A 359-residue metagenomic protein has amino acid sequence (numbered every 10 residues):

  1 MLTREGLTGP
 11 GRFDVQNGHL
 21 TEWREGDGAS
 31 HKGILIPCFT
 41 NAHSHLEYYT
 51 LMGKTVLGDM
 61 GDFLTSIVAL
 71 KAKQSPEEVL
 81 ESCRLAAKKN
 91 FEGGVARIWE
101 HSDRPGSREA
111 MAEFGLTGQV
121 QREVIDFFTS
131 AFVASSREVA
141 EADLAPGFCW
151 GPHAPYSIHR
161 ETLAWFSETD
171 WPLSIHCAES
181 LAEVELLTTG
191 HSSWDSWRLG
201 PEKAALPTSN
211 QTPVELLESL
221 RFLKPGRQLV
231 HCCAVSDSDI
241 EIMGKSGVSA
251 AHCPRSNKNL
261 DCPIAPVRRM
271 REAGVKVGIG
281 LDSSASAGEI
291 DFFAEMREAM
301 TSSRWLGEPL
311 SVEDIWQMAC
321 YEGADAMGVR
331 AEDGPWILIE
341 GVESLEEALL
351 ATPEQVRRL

Functional and structural regions predicted by a protein language model:
M1-G28, D325, V329: N-terminal metal-binding scaffold of metallo-dependent hydrolase/deaminase domains
R24-I36, D170: Active-site metal-binding motif and surrounding structural segment of the metallo-beta-lactamase
G26, S107-F114, S135-S249, D261-V277 (+1 more regions): Histidine/acidic residue-rich metal-binding segments in metalloenzymes
I34, M52-F114, S135-D143: Alpha-helical scaffold segments that flank or form the walls of functional sites
P37-Y49, P172-L181: Histidine-centered catalytic micro-motifs
H45, D103, E123-F127, H153-P155 (+4 more regions): Active-site beta-loop-alpha junctions enriched in small/polar residues
Y49-E81, Q119-R122, L181-K224, A299-G307: Active-site gating loops and adjacent loop-to-helix segments of metal-dependent hydrolytic enzymes
S196, S219-F222, A265-L345, A351-L359: His/Asp/Glu-enriched, well-ordered alpha-helical/loop segment that forms or immediately abuts the divalent-metal
